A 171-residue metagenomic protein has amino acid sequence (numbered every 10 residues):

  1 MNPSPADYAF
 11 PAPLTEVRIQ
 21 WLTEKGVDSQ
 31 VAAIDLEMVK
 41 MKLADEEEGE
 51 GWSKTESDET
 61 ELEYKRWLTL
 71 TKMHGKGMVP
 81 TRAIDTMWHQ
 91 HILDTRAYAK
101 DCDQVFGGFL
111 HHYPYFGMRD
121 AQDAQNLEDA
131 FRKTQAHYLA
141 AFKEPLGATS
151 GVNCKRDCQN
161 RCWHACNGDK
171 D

Functional and structural regions predicted by a protein language model:
M1-D171: Intrinsically disordered, low-complexity, repeat-rich regions that form long N- or C-terminal tails or large
